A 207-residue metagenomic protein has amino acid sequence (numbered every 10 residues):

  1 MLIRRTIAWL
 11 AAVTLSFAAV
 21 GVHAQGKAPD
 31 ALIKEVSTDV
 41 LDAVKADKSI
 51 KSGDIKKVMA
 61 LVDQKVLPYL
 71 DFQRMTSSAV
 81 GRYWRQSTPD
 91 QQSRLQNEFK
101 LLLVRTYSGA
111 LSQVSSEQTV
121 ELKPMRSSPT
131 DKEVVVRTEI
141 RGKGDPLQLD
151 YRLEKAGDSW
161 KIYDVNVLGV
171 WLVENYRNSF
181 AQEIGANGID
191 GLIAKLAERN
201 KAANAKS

Functional and structural regions predicted by a protein language model:
M1-L10: Bacterial N-terminal signal peptides that target proteins for export
A19-G21: N-terminal signal peptide c-region/cleavage motif recognized by signal peptidases
G26-Y107: Early exported N-terminus immediately downstream of N-terminal targeting peptides
K27, K56, S128-T130, P146 (+1 more regions): Mature soluble domains of exported/periplasmic/lumenal proteins and thiol-rich metal-chelating peptides
L95, R105-L147, R199-S207: Surface-exposed, charged secondary-structure patches
L101-L102, S127, L168-L172: Solvent-exposed loop/turn segments at secondary-structure junctions within structured extracellular/periplasmic domains
P146-E174: Short beta-strand edge/turn micro-motifs at domain boundaries
D164-S207: Low-complexity, intrinsically disordered terminal/linker segments enriched in charged and Gly/Pro repeats
